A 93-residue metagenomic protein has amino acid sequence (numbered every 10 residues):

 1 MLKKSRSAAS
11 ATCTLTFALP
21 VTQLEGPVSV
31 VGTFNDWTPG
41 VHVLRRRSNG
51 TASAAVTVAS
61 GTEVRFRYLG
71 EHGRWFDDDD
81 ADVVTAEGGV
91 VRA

Functional and structural regions predicted by a protein language model:
M1-K4: A general sequence property marking short-to-moderate contiguous segments in secreted/outer-membrane adhesion
R6-A8: Hydrophobic small-molecule pocket/channel-lining residues, especially in calycin-type beta-barrels
S10-G61, E71-A93: Aromatic-rich carbohydrate-binding modules that target alpha-glucans
